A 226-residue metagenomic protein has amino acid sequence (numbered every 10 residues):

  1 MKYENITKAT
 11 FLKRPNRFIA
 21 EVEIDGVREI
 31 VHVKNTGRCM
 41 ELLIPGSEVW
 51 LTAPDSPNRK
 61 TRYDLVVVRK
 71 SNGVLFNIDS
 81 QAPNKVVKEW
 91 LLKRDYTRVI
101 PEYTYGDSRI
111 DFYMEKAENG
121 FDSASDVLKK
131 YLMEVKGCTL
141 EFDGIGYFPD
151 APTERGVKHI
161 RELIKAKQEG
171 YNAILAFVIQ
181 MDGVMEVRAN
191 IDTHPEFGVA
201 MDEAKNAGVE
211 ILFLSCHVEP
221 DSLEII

Functional and structural regions predicted by a protein language model:
A9, I110-F121, D126-D150, L163: Conserved catalytic cores of phosphodiester-cleaving nucleases, focusing on short active-site segments
N16-E21: Short aromatic-glycine-enriched beta-strand elements
R28-E41: Beta-strand/loop nucleic-acid-binding surfaces
M40, N72-P101, E118-G120: Acidic-basic catalytic patches of nuclease active cores, encompassing PD-(D/E)XK and other metal-cofactor nuclease
P45-S56, S215: Flexible glycine-rich surface loops and low-complexity tracts that mediate binding to linear polymers
R59-N72: OB-fold/S1-family single-stranded nucleic acid-binding modules
G144-E154, R161-T193: Nucleic-acid nuclease catalytic cores
Q180-I226: Domain-level recognition of nuclease-like catalytic cores that cleave nucleotide substrates
